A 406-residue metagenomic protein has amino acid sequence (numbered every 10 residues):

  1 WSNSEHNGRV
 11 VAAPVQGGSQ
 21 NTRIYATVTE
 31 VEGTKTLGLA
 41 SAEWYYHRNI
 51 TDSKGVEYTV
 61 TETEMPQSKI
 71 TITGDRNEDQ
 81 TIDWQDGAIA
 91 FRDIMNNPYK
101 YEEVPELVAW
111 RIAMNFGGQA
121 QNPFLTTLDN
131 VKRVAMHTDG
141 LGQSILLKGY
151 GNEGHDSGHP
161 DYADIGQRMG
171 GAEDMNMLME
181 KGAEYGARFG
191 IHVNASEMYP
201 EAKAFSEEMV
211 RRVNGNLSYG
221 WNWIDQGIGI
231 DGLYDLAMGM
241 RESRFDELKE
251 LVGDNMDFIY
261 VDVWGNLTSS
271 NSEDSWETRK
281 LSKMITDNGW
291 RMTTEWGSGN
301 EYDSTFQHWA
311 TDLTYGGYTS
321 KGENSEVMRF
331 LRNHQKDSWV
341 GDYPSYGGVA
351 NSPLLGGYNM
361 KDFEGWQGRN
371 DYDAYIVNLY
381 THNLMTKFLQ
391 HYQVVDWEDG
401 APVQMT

Functional and structural regions predicted by a protein language model:
W1-S144, G149, Q167, Y185-R188: Carbohydrate-recognition beta-sandwich/jelly-roll modules in extracellular/periplasmic carbohydrate-active proteins
Y101-L267: Aromatic-lined carbohydrate-binding/catalytic grooves of carbohydrate-active enzymes
L178-G182, L281-W290: Alpha-helix-loop-beta-strand connector modules within alpha/beta enzyme cores
P200, A204-S243, W290-T406: Glycan-recognition surfaces
W264-G265, S282-M284, W296: Exposed, low-structure sequence patches enriched in small/polar residues
S269-S272: Short, contiguous acidic/charged loop-to-helix segments that flank catalytic cores in large enzymes
D274-K280: Charged helix-capping and loop-helix junction motifs
